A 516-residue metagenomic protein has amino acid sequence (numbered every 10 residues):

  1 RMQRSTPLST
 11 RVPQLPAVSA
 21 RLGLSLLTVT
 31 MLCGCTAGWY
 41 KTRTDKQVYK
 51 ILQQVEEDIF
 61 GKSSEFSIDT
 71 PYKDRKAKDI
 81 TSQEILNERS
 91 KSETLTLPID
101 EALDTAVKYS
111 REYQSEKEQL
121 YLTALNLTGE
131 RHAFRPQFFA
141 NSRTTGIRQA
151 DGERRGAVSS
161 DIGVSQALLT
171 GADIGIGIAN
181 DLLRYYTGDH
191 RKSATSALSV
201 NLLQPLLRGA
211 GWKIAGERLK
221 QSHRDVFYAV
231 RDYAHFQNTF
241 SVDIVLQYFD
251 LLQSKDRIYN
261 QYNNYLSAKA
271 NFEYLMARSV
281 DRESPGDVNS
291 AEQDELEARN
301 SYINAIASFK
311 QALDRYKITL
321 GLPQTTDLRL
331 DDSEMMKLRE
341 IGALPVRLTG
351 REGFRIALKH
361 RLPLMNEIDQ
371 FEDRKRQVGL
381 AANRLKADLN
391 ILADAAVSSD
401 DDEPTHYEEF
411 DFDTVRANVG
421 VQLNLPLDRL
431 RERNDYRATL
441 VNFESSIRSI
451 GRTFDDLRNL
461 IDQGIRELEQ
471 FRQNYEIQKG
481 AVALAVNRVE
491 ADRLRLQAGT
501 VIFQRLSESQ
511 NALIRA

Functional and structural regions predicted by a protein language model:
R1-V18: N-terminal secretory signal peptides that target proteins for export/translocation
S19-L26: Sec-dependent signal peptide recognition, specifically the positively charged N-region followed immediately by
L32-G34: C-terminal motif of bacterial Sec signal peptides marking the signal peptidase cleavage site
T36-A157, L202-Q237, F249, E283-P285 (+12 more regions): Bacterial Sec-pathway N-terminal export signals of envelope proteins
L86-L95, N141-Q204, E334-R347, V378-N383 (+2 more regions): Small/polar, glycine/serine/threonine/aspartate-rich low-complexity segments that form flexible
E116, L120-L127, F236-N263, A270-F272 (+5 more regions): Amphipathic alpha-helical coiled-coil segments
L266, F272-E273, A277-P285, I306-E352 (+2 more regions): Short, solvent-exposed, mixed-charge loop/turn linkers that connect secondary-structure elements
Y316, R361, I391: Conserved hydrophobic/aromatic pocket- or pore-lining residues that grip, position, or stack substrates in active sites
